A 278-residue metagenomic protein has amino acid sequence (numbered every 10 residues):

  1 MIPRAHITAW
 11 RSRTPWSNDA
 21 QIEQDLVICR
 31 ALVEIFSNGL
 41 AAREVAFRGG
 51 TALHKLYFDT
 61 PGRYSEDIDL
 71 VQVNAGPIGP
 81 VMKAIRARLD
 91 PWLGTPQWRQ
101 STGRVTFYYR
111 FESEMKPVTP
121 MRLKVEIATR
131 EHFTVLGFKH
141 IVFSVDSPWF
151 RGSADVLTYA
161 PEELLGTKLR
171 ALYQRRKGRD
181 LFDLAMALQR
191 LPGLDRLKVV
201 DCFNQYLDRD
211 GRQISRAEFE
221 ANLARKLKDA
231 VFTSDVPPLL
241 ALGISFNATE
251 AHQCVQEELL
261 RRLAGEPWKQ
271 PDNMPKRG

Functional and structural regions predicted by a protein language model:
M1-V45, L56-Y64, I68, Q72-G278: Structured mid-to-C-terminal alpha-helical surface segments
F47-A52: Glycine-rich beta-strand-to-loop/alpha-helix junction loops that act as flexible
